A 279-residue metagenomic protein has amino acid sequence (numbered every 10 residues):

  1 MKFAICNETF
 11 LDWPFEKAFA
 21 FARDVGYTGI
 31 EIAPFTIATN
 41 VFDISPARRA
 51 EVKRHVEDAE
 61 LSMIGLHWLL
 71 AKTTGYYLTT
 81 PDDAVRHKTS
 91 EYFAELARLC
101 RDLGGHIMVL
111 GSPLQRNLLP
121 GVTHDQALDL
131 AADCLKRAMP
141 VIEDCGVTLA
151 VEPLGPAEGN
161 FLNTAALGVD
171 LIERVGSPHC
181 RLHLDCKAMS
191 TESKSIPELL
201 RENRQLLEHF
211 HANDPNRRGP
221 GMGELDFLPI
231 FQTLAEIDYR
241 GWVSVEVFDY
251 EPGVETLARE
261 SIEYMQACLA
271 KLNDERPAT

Functional and structural regions predicted by a protein language model:
M1-A4, T9-G26, K53, E57 (+4 more regions): Histidine-acidic metal/acid-base catalytic patches
E8, V41-F42, R86, L128 (+2 more regions): A generic secondary-structure micro-motif detector that highlights 1-2 residue hydrophobic/ambivalent hotspots embedded
T9-L11, P34-T36, L69-K72, L114-R116 (+4 more regions): Active-site-proximal loop/turn and secondary-structure-junction residues that shape catalytic pockets, frequently
E16-K17, H55-D58, G75-R181, T191 (+1 more regions): Active-site acidic/histidine proton-transfer and metal-coordination neighborhood in alpha/beta enzyme cores
E31, G65-H67, V109, A150 (+2 more regions): Conserved beta-strand positions in the central sheet of alpha/beta enzyme cores
A33-K53, S112-L119: Glycine-rich, proline-tolerant flexible connector loops at the mouths of alpha/beta enzymes
A38-V41, I64, K72-Y76: Short active-site-adjacent helix-start/loop capping segments
V41-S45, Y76-T79, P120-V122, L162-T164 (+2 more regions): Short secondary-structure transition/capping segments
